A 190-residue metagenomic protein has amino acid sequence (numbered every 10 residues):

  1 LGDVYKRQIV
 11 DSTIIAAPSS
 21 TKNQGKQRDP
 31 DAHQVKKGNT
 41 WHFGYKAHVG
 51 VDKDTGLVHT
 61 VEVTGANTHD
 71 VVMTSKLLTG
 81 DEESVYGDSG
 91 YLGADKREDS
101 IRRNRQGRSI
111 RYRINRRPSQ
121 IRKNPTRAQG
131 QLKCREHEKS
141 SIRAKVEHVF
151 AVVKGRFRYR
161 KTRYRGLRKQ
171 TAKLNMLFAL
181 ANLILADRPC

Functional and structural regions predicted by a protein language model:
D3-R102, N115, N175-A181: Polybasic low-complexity intrinsically disordered regions
I15, A151-K154, I184: Amphipathic alpha-helical core segments of compact helical bundles
P18, P30, P118, P125-T126 (+1 more regions): Proline-rich intrinsically disordered, low-complexity coils
L57, F157-T162, N182-C190: Short helix-capping/linker segments at secondary-structure and domain boundaries
E83-S84, S89-R168, A172: Helix-centered, glycine/charged polyanion-binding patches within enzymatic domains that contact phosphate-containing
R168-C190: Charge-patterned, long linear interaction tracts outside catalytic cores
